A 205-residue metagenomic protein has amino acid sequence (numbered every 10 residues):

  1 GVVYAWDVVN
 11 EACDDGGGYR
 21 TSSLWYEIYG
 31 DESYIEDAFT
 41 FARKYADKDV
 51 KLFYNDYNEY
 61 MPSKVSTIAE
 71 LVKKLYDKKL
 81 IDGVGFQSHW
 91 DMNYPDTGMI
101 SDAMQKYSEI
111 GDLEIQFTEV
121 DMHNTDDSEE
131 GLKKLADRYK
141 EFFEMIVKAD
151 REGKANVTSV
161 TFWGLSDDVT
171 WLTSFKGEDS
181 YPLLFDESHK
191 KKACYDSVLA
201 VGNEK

Functional and structural regions predicted by a protein language model:
G1, K79, A155: Structured loop/turn residues at beta-strand edges in well-structured enzyme cores
Y4, N10, Y45, V50-D56 (+1 more regions): Aromatic- and acid-rich polysaccharide-binding/catalytic face of secreted or lumenal carbohydrate-active enzymes
D7, E11-Y34, A38-K44, G98-Q116 (+1 more regions): Aromatic-rich peripheral "rim/lid" segments of glycoside hydrolase catalytic domains that contact and position glycan
E59-K64: Active-site mouth loops of central-metabolism enzymes
